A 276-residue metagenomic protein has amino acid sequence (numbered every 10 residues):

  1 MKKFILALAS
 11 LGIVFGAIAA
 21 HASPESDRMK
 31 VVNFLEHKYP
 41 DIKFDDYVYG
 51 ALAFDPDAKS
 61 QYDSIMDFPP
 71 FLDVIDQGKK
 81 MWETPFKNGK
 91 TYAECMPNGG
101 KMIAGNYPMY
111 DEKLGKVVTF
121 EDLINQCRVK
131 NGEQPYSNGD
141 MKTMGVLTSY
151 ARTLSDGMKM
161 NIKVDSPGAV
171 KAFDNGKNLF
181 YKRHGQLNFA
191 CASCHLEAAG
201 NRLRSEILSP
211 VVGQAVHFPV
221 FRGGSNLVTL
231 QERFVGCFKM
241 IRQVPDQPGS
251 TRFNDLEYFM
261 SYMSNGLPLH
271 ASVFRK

Functional and structural regions predicted by a protein language model:
K2-L8: Sec-dependent signal peptide recognition, specifically the positively charged N-region followed immediately by
L8-G16: Bacterial N-terminal signal peptides
H21-D73, T84-V146, T153-G157, I162-K163 (+1 more regions): Electron-transfer interface patches adjacent to heme c in soluble/periplasmic c-type cytochromes and di-/multiheme
T148, F173-D174: Eukaryote-skewed repeat-based solenoidal scaffolds used as protein-protein interaction platforms, primarily
D174-H184: A mid-sequence, solvent-exposed acidic-amphipathic segment
